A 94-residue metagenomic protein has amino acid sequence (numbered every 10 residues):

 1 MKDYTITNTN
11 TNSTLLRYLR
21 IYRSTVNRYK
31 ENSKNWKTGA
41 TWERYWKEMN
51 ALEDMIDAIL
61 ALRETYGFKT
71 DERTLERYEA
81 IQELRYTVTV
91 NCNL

Functional and structural regions predicted by a protein language model:
K2-R23: Short, charge/polar-rich alpha-helical segments
S24-Q82: Acidic, low-complexity, intrinsically disordered interaction modules
I81-T89: Short A/G/S/P-biased low-complexity tracts
V90-L94: Short acidic DE-rich linear segments
